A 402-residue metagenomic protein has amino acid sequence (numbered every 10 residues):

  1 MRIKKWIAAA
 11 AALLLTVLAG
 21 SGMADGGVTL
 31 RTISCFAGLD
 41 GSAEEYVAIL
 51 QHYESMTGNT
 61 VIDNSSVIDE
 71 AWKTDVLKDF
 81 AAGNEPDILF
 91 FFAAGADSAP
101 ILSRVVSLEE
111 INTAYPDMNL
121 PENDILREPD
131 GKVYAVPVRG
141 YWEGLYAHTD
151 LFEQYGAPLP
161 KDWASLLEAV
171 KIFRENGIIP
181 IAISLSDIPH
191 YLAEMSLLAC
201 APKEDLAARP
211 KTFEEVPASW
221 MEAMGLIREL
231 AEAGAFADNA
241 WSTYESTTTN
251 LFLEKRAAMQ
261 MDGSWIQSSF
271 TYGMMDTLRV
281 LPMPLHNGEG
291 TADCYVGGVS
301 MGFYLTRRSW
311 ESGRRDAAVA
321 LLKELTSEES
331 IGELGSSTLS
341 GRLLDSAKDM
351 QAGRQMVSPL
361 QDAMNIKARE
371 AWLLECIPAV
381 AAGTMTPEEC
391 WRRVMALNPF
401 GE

Functional and structural regions predicted by a protein language model:
R2-A12, T16-D97, N287-G290, E389 (+2 more regions): Conserved N-terminal structural module of periplasmic/extracytoplasmic solute-binding proteins
I33-C35, I49, L89, A96 (+1 more regions): Extracytoplasmic/periplasmic substrate-binding proteins
K78-D79, D87, Y115-D150, I179-L185 (+2 more regions): A structural signal for short loop-to-beta-strand junctions that line the ligand-binding cleft of periplasmic/secreted
F91-E143, P158, L167, L192-E194 (+2 more regions): Hinge/lid segment of periplasmic solute-binding proteins
E109-D124, A201-E222, Y272-G273, L285-C294: Short, solvent-exposed loop/beta-turn-alpha elements that line the ligand-binding surface or hinge of extracytoplasmic
E128, G297, G335-E402: C-terminal capping/gating helix-and-loop segments adjacent to ligand/active sites or protein-protein/ligand interfaces
Y134-V136, E143, L167-F213, R228 (+1 more regions): Extracytoplasmic/periplasmic solute-binding protein
V170-I172, P210-A240: Glycine-centered hinge/linker elements that transmit conformational signals in sensory and ligand-binding systems
